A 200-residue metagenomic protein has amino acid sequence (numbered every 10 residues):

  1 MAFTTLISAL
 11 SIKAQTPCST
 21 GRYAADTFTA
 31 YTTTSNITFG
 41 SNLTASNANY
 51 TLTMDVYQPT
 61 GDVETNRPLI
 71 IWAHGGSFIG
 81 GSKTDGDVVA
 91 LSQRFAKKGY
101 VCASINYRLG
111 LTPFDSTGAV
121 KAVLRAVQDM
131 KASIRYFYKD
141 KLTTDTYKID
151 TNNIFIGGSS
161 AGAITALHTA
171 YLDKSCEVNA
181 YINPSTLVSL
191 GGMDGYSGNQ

Functional and structural regions predicted by a protein language model:
M1-T20: Bacterial Sec-dependent N-terminal signal peptides
T16-T65, V123-L124: N-terminal cap/lid segment of alpha/beta-hydrolase-fold proteins
T65-S77: Short beta-strand element of the alpha/beta-hydrolase
S77, L109-L111: Alpha/beta-hydrolase active-site loop signature
S77-G80, C102, Y136: Serine-hydrolase catalytic-loop signature spanning alpha/beta hydrolases and amidase-signature enzymes
T84-I105: Short amphipathic alpha-helix adjacent to the substrate-entry channel of hydrolases
A132-Q200: Primarily recognizes the serine-hydrolase "nucleophile elbow" in alpha/beta-hydrolase and SGNH/GDSL folds
